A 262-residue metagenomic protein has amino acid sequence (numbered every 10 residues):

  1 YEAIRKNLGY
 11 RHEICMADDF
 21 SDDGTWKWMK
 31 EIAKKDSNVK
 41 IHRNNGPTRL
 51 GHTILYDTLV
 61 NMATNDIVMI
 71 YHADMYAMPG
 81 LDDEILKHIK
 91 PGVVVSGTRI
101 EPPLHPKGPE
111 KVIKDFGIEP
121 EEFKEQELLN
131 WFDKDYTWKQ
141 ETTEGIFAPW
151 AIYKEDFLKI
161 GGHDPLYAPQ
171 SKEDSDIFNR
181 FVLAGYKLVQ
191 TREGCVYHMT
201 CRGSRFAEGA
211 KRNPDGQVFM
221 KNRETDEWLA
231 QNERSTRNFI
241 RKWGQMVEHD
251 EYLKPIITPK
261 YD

Functional and structural regions predicted by a protein language model:
Y1-R11: Short, acidic, metal-binding catalytic loop of nucleotide-sugar glycosyltransferases
Y10-F20, H42-N45: Short beta-strand/loop segment that forms part of the nucleotide-sugar
D18-K27, Y76: A conserved acidic beta->alpha catalytic loop
N45-A63: Glycine-rich, basic loop-to-helix element that forms the pyrophosphate-binding segment of sugar-nucleotide handling
I54, N130-E155, E224-D226: A recurrent flexible, glycine/aromatic-enriched loop bordering the glycosyltransferase active site that acts as
V68: Short aromatic/hydrophobic "clamp" motif used to bind/position activated sugar donors
M75-E119: Conserved donor NDP-sugar-binding/catalytic core segment of glycosyltransferases
E144, L158-Y197: Donor nucleotide-sugar recognition loop
